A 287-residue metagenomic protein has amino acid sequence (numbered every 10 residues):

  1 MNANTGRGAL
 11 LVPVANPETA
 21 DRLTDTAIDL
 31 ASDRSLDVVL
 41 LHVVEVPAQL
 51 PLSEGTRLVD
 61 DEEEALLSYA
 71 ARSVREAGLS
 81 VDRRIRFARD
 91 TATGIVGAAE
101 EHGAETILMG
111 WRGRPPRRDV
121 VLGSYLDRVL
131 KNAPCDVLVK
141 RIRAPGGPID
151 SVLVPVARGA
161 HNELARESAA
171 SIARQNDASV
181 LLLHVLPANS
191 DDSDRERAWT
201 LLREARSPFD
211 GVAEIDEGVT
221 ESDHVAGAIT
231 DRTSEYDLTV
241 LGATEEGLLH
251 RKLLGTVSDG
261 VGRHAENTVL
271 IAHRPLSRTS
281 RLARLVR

Functional and structural regions predicted by a protein language model:
M1-D21, T106, W111, R117-A170 (+1 more regions): Intrinsically disordered or low-complexity boundary/linker segments at protein termini and domain junctions
M1-V14, T19-L30, R34-S35, L41-P47 (+10 more regions): Terminal disorder- and signal-encoded targeting elements
N2-S53, S151-R195, R203-G218: Small/aliphatic-rich secondary-structure junction motif
N2-T5, R57, R72-I107, R114-P115 (+4 more regions): Structural beta-alpha unit
N16, L23, D29-I107, G113 (+1 more regions): Extreme N-terminal leader/targeting regions
D25-T26, G94-I95, S168, A228 (+1 more regions): A short acidic, amphipathic alpha-helical/loop segment
V43-E45, A88, R112-G113, C135 (+4 more regions): Short, ordered loop/turn segments at secondary-structure junctions
P51, D119-V120, A165, D192-R197 (+3 more regions): Short, well-ordered secondary-structure micro-motifs
